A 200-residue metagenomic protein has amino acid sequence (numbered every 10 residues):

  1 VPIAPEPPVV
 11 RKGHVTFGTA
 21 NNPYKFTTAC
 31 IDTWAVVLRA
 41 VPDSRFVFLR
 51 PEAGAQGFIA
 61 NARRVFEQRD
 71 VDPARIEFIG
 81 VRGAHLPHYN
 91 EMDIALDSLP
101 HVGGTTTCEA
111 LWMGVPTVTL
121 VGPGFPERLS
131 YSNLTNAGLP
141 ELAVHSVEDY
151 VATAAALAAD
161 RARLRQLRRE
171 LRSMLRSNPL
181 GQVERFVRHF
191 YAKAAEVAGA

Functional and structural regions predicted by a protein language model:
V1-G83: Conserved catalytic-core segment of nucleotide-activated headgroup transferases in glycan assembly
V1-K12, A158, A162, A192 (+1 more regions): Extracellular/periplasmic ectodomains of large secreted or surface enzymes and adhesion receptors
C30-W34, Y150, F190: A structural motif in glycosyltransferase catalytic domains
A84-H88: Conserved beta-propeller blade repeats
Y89-N90, I94, S98-V183: Catalytic binding pocket for nucleotide-activated donors in carbohydrate/polymer assembly enzymes
Q182-A200: C-terminal alpha-helical cap of glycosyltransferases
